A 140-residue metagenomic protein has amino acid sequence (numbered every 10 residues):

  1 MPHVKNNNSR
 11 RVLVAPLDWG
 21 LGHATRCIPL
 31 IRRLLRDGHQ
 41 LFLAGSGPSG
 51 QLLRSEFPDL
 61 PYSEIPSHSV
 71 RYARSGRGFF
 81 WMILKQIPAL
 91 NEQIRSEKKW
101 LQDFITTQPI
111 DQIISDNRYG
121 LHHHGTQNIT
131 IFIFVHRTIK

Functional and structural regions predicted by a protein language model:
M1-R10: Positively charged, low-complexity intrinsically disordered leader regions
S9-R10, D18, D37, L41-E92: Conserved nucleotide-sugar phosphate-binding/catalytic loop shared by glycosyltransferases and other
S9-V12, T126: Nucleotide donor/acceptor-binding cores
P16-I28: A short, glycine/small-residue-rich beta-strand->loop->alpha-helix junction that serves as a flexible
I31, L35: Gly/Ala-rich phosphate-binding loop of Rossmann-like dinucleotide-binding domains, activating on the conserved
S49-L52, I113-N128: An aromatic- and histidine-rich active-site surface loop
G78-G120: Conserved nucleotide-sugar donor-binding subdomain of glycosyltransferases
G125-K140: Active-site-proximal region of nucleotide-activated glycan assembly enzymes, centered on histidine/acidic-rich loops
